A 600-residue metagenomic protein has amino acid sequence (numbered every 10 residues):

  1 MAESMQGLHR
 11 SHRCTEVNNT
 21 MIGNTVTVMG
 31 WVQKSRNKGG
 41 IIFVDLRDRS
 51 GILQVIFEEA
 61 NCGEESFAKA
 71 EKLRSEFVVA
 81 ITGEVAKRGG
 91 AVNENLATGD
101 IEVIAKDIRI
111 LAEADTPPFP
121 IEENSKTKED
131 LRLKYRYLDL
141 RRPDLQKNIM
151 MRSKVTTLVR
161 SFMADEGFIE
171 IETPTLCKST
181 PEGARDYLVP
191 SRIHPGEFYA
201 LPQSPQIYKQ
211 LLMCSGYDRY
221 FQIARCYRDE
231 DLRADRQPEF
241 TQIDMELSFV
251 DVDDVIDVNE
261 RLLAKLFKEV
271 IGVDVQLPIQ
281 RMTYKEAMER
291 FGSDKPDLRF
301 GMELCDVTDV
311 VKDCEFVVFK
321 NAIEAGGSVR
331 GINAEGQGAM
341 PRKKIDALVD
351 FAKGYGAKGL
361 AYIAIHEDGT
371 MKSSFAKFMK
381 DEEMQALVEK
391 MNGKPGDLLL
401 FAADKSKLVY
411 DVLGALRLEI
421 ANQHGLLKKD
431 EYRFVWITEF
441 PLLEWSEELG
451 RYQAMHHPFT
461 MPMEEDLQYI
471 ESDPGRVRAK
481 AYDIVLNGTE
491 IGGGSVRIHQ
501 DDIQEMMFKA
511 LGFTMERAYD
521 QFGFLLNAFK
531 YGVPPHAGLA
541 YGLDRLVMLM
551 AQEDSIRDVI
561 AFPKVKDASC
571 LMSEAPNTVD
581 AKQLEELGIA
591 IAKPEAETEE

Functional and structural regions predicted by a protein language model:
M1-E600: Class II aminoacyl-tRNA synthetase catalytic cores and aaRS-like
